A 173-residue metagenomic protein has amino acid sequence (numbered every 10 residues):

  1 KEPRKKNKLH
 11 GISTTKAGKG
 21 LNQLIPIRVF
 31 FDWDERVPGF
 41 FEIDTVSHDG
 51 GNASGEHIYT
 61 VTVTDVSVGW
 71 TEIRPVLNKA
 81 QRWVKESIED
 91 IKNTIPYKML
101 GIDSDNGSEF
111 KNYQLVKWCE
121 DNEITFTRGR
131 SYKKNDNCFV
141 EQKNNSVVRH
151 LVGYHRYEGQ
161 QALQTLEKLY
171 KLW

Functional and structural regions predicted by a protein language model:
K1-G101, N106-W173: Secondary-structure boundary/capping micro-motif
